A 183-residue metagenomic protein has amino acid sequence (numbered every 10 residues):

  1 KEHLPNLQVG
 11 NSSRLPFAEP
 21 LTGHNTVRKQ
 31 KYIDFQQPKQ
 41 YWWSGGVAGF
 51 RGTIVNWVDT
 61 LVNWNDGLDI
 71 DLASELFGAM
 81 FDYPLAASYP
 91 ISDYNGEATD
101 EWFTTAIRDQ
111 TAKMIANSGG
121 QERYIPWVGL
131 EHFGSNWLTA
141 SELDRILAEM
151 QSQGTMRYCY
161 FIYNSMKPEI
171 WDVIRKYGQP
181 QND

Functional and structural regions predicted by a protein language model:
K1-D183: Glycan-processing catalytic domains of CAZymes
